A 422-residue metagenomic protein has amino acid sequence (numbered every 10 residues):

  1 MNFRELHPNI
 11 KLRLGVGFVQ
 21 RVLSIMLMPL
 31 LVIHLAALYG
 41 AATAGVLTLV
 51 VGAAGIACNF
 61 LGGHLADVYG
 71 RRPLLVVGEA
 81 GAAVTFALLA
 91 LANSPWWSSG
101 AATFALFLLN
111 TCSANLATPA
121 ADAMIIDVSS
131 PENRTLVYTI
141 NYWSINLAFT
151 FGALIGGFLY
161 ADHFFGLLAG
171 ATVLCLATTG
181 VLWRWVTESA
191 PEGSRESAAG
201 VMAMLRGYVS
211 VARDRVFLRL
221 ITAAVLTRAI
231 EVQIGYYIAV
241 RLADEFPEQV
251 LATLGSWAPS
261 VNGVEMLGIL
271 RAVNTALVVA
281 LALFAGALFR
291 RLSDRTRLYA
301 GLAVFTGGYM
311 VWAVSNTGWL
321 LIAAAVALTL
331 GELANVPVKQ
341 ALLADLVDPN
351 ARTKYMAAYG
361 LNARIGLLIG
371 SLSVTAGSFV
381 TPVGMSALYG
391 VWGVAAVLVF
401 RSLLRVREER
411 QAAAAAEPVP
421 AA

Functional and structural regions predicted by a protein language model:
M1-H7, S189-T222, E417-A422: Juxtamembrane intracellular "pre-TM" segments in multi-pass secondary transporters
N2-G52, L218-A223, T227-S256: Helix-loop boundary and gating motifs at the non-cytosolic
F18, S98-L116, L320-A334: Hydrophobic core of transmembrane alpha-helices in multi-pass small-molecule transporters, especially MFS/SLC-type
A57-S94: Conserved MFS/SLC helix-loop-helix module at the cytosolic interface between two early adjacent transmembrane helices
C58-R71, A280-D294: Helix-to-loop junctions at the C-terminal end of transmembrane segments in multipass secondary transporters
A80-W97, V304-N316: C-terminal ends and interior cores of transmembrane alpha-helices in multi-pass membrane transporters/permeases
L106-I145: Cytoplasmic helix-loop-helix junction between adjacent transmembrane helices in 12-TM secondary transporters
T179-E196, S402-A414: Helix-loop junctions on the cytosolic side of multi-pass membrane transporters, especially the intracellular loop
